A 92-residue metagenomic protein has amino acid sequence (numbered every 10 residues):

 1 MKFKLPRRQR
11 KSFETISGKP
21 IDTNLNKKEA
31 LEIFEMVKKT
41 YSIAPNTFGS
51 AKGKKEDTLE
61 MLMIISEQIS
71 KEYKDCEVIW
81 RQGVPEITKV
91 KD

Functional and structural regions predicted by a protein language model:
M1-E14: Short Lys/Arg-rich cationic patches that frequently serve as NLS/NoLS or arginine-rich RNA/DNA-binding motifs
M1-K2, T88-D92: Short intrinsically disordered terminal tails
F3, I21-T23, A51: Generic detection of short hydrophobic beta-strand segments and adjacent strand-loop junctions
R7-R10, I21, N46, E86: Generic low-complexity segments that are intrinsically disordered, proline-rich and/or Lys/Arg-biased
K11-F34: Intrinsically disordered, low-complexity regulatory segments in nuclear proteins
E14, V78, P85-K89: Short linear proline/tyrosine/threonine-rich motifs used for host-factor recruitment and membrane trafficking/assembly
L25, A30, Y41-R81: Acidic, low-complexity, intrinsically disordered interaction modules
